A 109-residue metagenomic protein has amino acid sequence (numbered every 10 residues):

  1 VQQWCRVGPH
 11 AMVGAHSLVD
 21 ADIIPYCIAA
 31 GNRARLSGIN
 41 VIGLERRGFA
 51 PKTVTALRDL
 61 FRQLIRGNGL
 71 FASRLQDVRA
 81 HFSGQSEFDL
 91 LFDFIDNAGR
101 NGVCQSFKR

Functional and structural regions predicted by a protein language model:
V1-R35: Structural signal for interior beta-strand "rungs" in well-ordered beta-sheet cores of soluble enzyme domains
N32-R109: Terminal amphipathic alpha-helical/low-complexity segments used for targeting or macromolecular assembly
